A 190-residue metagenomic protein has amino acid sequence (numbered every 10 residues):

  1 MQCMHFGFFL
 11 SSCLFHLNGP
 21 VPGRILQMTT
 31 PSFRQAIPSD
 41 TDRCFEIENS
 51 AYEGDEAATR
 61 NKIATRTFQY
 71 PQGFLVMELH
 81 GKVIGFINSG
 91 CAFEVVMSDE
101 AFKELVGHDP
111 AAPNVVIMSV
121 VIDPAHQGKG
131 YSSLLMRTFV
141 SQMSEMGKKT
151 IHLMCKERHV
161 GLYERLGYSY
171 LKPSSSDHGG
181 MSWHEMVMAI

Functional and structural regions predicted by a protein language model:
P31-C44: A short beta-loop-alpha structural element at the N-terminal edge of CoA-dependent acyl/N-acetyltransferase catalytic
I37, K156-E157, S176-I190: C-terminal "cap" of GNAT-fold acetyltransferases
E46-T59, R66: Helix-loop element at the rim of GNAT/NAT acetyltransferase active sites that forms part of the acceptor-substrate
G73-I87: Conserved beta-hairpin
V83-Q127, D177-S182: Conserved acyl-donor/pantetheine-binding loop and adjacent beta-alpha core of acyl/acetyltransferases and related
I122, G128-S141: Conserved acetyl-CoA-binding loop-helix of GNAT-fold acetyltransferases
Q142-C155: Conserved GNAT acetyl-CoA-binding A-motif
E164-S174: Conserved acetyl-CoA-binding loop of GNAT-fold acetyltransferases
